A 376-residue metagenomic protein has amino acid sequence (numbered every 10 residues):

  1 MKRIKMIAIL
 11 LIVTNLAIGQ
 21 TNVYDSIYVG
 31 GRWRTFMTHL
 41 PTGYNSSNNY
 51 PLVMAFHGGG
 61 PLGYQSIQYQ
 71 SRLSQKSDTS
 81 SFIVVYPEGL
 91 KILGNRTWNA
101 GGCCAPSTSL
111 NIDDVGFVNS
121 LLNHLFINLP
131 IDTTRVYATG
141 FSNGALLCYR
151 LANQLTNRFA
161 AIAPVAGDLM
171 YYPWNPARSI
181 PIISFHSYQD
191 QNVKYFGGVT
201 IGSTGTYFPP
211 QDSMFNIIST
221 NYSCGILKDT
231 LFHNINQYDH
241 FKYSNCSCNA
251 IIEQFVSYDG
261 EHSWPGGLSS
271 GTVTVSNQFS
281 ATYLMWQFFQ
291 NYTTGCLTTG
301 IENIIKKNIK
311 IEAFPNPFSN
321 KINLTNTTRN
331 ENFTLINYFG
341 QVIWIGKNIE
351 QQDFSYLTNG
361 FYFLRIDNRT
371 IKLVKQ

Functional and structural regions predicted by a protein language model:
M1-T21, G300-E302, W344, F361-L364 (+2 more regions): Bacterial Sec-dependent N-terminal signal peptides
I18-L52, Q65, S71, T79 (+11 more regions): A domain-start/cap signature at the N-terminus of enzymes
Y50, H57-P61, G260: Active-site glycine-rich loops that stabilize anionic/oxyanionic intermediates across multiple enzyme folds
A55-G58, Y86, V256: Structural cue for short, hydrophobic secondary-structure segments
E88-D113: Cap/lid segment of the alpha/beta-hydrolase catalytic domain
P106-L129: Alpha/beta-hydrolase active-site loop
A160-Y238, K242-N249: The feature captures the conserved acid-bearing segment of alpha/beta-hydrolase catalytic domains
I304-Q376: C-terminal outer-membrane/trafficking sorting elements
